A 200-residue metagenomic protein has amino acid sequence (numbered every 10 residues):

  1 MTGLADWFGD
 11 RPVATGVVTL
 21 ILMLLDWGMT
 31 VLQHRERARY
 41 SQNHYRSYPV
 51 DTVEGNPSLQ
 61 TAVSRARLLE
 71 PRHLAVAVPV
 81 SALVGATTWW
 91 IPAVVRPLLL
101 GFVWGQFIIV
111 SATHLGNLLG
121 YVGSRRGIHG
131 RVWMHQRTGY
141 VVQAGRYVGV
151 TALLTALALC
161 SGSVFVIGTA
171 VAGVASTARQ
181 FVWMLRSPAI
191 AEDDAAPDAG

Functional and structural regions predicted by a protein language model:
T2-G200: Charge-biased, low-complexity intrinsically disordered regions
